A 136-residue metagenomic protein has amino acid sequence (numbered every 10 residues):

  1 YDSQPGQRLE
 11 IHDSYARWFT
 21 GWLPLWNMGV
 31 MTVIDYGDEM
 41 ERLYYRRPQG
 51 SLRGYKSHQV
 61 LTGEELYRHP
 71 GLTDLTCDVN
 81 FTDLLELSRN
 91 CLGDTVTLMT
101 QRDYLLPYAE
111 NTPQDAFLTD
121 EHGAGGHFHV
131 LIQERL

Functional and structural regions predicted by a protein language model:
Y1-L136: Long, Lys/Arg- and hydrophobic-enriched amphipathic alpha-helices
